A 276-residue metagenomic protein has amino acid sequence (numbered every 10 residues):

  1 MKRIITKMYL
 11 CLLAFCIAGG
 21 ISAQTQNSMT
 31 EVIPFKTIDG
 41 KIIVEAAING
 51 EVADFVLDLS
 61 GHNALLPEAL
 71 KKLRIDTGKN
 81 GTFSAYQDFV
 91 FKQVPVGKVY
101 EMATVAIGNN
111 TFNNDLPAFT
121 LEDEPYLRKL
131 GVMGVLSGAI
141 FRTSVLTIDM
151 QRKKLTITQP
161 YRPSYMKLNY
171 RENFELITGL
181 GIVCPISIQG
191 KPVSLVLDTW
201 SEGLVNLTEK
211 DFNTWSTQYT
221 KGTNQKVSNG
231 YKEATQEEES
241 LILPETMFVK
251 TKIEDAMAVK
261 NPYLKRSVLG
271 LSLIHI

Functional and structural regions predicted by a protein language model:
M1-N27: Bacterial Sec-dependent N-terminal signal peptides
T6, I274-I276: Generic early N-terminus positional signal peaking at residue ~5-7
A23-I274: Pepsin/retropepsin-fold aspartyl endopeptidases
